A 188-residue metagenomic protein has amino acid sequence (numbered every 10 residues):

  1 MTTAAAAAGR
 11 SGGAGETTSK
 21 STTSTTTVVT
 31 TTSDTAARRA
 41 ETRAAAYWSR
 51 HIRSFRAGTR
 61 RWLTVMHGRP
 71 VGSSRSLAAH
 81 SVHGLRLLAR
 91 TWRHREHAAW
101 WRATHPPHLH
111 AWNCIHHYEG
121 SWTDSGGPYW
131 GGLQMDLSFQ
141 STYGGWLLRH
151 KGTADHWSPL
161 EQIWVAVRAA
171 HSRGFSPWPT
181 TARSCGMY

Functional and structural regions predicted by a protein language model:
T2-H117, R183-Y188: Intrinsically disordered, low-complexity, Pro/Ser/Thr/Asn/Gly/Ala-rich spacer/linker segments adjacent to signal
W100-Y188: Peptidoglycan cell-wall recognition and remodeling modules
